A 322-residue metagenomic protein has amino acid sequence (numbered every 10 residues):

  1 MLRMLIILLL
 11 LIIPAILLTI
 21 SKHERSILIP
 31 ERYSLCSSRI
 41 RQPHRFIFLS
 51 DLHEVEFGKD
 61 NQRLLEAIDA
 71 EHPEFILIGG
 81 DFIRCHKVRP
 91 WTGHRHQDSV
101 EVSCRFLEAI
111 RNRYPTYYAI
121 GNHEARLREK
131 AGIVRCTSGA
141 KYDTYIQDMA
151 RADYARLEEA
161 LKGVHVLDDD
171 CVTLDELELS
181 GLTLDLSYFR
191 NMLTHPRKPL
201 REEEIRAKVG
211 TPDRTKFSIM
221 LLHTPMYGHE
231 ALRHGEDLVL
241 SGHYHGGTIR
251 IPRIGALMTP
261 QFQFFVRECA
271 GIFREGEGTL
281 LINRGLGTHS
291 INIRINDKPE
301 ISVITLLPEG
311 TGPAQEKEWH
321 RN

Functional and structural regions predicted by a protein language model:
L9-L10, P14-I29, R274-N322: Acidic, His/Gly-rich catalytic cores of divalent-metal-dependent hydrolytic chemistry
L11-H96: N-terminal active-site segment of His-dependent metallophosphoesterases
C36-I47, V164, C171-G181, R274-L280 (+1 more regions): Beta-strand-turn-beta hairpins that frame and shape the catalytic cleft of phosphate-ester-processing enzymes
P43-H53, E176-F189, I219-L222, T279-R284: Active-site-proximal beta-strand elements of phosphoester/diester hydrolases
F48-S50, F75-D81, P115-N122, H165-D169 (+3 more regions): Active-site neighborhood of phospho(di)ester-bond hydrolases with catalytic His/Asp-centered motifs
D60-T173: Core catalytic region of metal-dependent phosphoesterases/phosphodiesterases, especially metallo-beta-lactamase-like
A131, S138-G163, D170-S218, G228-H229 (+1 more regions): Binuclear metal-dependent hydrolase catalytic cores centered on His/Asp/Glu-rich metal-binding motifs
I219, T224-S302: Conserved beta-sheet core of the metallophosphoesterase superfamily
